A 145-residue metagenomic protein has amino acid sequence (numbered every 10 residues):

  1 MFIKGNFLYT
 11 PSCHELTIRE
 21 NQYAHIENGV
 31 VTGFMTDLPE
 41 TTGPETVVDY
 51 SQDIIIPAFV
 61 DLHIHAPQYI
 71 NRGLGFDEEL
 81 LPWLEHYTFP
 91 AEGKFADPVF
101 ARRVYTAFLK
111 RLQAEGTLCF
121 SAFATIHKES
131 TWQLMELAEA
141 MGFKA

Functional and structural regions predicted by a protein language model:
M1-G5, T41-P82, T106, K110-A114: Replace "His-x-His-based motif
M1-T42, D53: N-terminal metal-binding scaffold of metallo-dependent hydrolase/deaminase domains
P11, F34, Y69-I70, W83: Residues that scaffold the ATP/ADP-binding catalytic core of kinase and kinase-like folds
P11, H65, T125: Flexible loop residues that form catalytic and substrate-binding hotspots at small-molecule/glycan-binding clefts
C13, P44, P90, K94: Generic anion/oxyanion-binding catalytic loop in active/binding sites
H25, R72-F123, H127-F143: Alpha-helical scaffold segments that flank or form the walls of functional sites
T32-P39, I64, E78-E79, F89-G93: Short C-terminal domain-edge/linker segments immediately following a structured domain
A58-L62, F120-A122, A145: Hydrophobic faces of well-ordered beta-strands that scaffold small-molecule active sites in alpha/beta enzyme cores
